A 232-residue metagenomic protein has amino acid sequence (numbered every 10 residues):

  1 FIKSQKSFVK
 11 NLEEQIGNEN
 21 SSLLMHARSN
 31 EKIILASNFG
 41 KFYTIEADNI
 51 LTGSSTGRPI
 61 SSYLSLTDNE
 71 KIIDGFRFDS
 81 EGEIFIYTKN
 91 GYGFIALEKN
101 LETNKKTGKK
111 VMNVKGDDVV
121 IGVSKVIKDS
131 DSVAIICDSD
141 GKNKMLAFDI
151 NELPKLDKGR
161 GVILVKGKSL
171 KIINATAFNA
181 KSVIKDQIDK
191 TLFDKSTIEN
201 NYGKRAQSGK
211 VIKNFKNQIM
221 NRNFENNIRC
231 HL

Functional and structural regions predicted by a protein language model:
F1-L232: Short, structured "edge-of-domain" segments at secondary-structure transitions
